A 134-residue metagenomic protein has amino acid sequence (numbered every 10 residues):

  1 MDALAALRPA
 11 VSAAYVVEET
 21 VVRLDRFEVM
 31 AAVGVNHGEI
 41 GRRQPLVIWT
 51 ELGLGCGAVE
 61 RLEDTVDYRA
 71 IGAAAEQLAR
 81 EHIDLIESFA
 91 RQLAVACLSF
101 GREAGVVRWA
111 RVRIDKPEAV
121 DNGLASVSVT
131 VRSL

Functional and structural regions predicted by a protein language model:
M1-L134: N-terminal, polar/charged subdomain of small-to-medium soluble alpha/beta proteins
